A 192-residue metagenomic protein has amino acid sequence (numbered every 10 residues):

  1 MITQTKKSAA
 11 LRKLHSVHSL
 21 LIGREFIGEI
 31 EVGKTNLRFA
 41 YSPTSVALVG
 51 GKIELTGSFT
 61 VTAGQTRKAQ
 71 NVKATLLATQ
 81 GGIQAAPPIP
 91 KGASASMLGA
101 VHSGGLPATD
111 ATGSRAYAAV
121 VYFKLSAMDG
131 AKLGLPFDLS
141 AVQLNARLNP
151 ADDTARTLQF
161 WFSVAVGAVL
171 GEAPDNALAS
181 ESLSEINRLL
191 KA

Functional and structural regions predicted by a protein language model:
M1-T3: Sec-dependent, cleavable N-terminal signal peptides
K6-A192: A taxonomically broad motif for mature regions of secreted/extracellular, amphipathic or lipid/surface-interacting
